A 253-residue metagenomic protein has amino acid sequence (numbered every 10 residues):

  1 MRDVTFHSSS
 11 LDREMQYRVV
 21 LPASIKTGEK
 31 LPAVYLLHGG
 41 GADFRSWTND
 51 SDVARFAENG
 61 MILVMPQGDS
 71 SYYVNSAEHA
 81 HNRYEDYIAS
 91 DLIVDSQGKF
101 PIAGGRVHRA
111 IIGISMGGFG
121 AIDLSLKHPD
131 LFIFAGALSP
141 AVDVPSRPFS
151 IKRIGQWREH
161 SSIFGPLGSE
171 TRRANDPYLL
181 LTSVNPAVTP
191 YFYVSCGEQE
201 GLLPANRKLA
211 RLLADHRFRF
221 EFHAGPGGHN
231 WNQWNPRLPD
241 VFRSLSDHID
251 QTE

Functional and structural regions predicted by a protein language model:
M1-E253: Non-catalytic cap/lid and distal C-terminal segments of serine-dependent acyl enzymes
